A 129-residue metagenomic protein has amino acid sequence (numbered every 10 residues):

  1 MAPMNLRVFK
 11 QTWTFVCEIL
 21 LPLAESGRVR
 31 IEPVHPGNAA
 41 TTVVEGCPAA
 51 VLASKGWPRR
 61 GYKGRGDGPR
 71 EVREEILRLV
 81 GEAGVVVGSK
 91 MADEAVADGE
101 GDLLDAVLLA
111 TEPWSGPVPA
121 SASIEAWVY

Functional and structural regions predicted by a protein language model:
M1-Y129: RNase H-like (RuvC/DEDD) metal-dependent nuclease/polynucleotide-processing core
